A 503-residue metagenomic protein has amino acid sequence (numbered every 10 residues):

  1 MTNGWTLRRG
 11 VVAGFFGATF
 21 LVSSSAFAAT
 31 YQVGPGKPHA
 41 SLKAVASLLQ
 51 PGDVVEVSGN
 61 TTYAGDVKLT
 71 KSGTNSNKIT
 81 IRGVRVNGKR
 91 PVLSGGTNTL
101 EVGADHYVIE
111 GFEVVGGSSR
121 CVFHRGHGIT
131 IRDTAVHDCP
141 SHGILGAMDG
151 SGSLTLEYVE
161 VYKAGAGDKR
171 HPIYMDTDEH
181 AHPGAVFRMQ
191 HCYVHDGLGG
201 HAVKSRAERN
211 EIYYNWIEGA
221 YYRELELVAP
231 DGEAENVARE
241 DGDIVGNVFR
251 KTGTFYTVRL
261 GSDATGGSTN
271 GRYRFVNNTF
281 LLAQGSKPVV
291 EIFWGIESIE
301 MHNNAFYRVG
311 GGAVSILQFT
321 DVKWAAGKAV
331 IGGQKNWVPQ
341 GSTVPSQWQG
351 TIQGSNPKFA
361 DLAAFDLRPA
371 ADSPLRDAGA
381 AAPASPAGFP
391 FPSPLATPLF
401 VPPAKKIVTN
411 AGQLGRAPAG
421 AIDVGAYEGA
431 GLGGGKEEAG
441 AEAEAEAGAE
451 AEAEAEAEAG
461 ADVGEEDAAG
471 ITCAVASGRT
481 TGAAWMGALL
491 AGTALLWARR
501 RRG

Functional and structural regions predicted by a protein language model:
M1-R8: N-terminal secretory signal peptides that target proteins for export/translocation
A29-A64, K68, S373-P374, D423: Acidic Gly/Asp/Thr-rich repetitive segments characteristic of extracellular carbohydrate-active and adhesion proteins
D53, E297-H302, Y307-A441, A449 (+1 more regions): Acidic, glycine- and Ser/Thr-rich low-complexity intrinsically disordered tracts in extracellular/secreted proteins
Y63-K68, K78, R82, G88-E101 (+2 more regions): Glycine- and acidic/polar-rich repeat regions and solenoidal domains
L432-A476: C-terminal low-complexity, Ser/Thr- and acidic/Pro-rich disordered "stalk" regions positioned immediately N-terminal
A474-M486: Juxtamembrane/start-of-transmembrane alpha-helix segments at the extracytoplasmic/lumenal side of membrane anchors
A483-R501: A cross-kingdom C-terminal cell-surface attachment/processing module
